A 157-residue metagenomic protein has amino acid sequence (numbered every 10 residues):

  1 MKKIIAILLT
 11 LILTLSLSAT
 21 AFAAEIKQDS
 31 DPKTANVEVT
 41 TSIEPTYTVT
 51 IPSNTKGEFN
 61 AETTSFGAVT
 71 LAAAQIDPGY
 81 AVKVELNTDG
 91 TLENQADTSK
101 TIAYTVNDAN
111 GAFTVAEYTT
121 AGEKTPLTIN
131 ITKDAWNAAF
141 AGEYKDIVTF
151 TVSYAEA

Functional and structural regions predicted by a protein language model:
M1-K2, P32, S99: Short, intrinsically disordered low-complexity segments
K2-A23: Sec-dependent N-terminal signal peptides of Gram-positive bacterial secreted proteins and lipoproteins
L9-L11, S16, V106, N110 (+1 more regions): N-terminal regions of proteins, emphasizing targeting and processing segments when present
F22-Q95, E117-A157: N-terminal small/polar-rich segments of proteins
A96-A116: Extracellular/luminal ectodomains and secreted, surface-exposed scaffolds of diverse proteins
